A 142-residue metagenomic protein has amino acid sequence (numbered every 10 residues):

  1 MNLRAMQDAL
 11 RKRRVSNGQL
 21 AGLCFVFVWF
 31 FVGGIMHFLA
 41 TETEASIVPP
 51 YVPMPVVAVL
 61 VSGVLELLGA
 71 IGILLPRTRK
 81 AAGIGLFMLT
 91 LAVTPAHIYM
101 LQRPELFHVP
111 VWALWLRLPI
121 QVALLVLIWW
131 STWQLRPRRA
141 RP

Functional and structural regions predicted by a protein language model:
N2-P142: Membrane-interface extramembranous regions
